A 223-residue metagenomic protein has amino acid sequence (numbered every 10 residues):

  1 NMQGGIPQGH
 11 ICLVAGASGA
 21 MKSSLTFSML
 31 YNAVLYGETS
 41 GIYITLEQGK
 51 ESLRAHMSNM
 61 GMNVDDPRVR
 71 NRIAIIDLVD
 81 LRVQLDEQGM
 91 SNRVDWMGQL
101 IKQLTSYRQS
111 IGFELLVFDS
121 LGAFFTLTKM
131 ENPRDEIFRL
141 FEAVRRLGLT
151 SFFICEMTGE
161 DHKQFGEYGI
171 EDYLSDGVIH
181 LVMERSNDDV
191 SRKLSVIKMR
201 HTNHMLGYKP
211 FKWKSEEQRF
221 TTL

Functional and structural regions predicted by a protein language model:
N1-M2, Q8, M205-P210, K214-L223: P-loop NTP-binding catalytic core
N1-M60: The Walker A/P-loop phosphate-binding site
G4-P7, N32-G37, D65-V69, S106-S110 (+3 more regions): Conserved catalytic network of the ASCE P-loop NTPase/AAA+ motor domain
Q8, S23, E47-R54, V94-I101 (+4 more regions): Amphipathic alpha-helical transducer elements in NTP-driven molecular machines
C12, I42-I44, A74-I76, F152 (+1 more regions): Hydrophobic/aromatic beta-strand patches that form the interior of the parallel beta-sheet core in alpha/beta enzyme
T39-A123: Conserved inter-motif catalytic segment of the P-loop NTP-binding fold
S91-Y173, V178: P-loop NTPase motor core
L149-E216: Phosphate-binding/switch region of NTP-binding enzymes
